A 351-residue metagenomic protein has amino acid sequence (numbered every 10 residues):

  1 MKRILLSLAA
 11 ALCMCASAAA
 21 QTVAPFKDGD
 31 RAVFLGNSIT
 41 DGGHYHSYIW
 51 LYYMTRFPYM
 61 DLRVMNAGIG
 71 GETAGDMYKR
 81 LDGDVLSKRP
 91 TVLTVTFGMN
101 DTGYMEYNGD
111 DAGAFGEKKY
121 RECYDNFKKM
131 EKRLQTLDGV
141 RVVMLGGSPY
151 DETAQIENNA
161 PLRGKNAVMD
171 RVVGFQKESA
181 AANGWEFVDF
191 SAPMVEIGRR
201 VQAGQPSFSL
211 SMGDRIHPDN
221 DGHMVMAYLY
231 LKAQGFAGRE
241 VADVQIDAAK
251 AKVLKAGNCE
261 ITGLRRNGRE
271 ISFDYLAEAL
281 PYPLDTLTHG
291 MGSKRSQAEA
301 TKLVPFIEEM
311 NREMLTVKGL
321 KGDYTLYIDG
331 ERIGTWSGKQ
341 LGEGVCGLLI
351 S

Functional and structural regions predicted by a protein language model:
S7-C15: Bacterial N-terminal signal peptides
A18-A20: Boundary at the C-terminal end of the N-terminal hydrophobic targeting segment
A24-D30: Immediate post-signal peptide segment of exported/extracytoplasmic ligand-binding proteins
F26, S47-R63, E72-M224, Y228-S351: Alpha-helical cap/lid subdomain in secreted, periplasmic, or secretory-pathway luminal O-acyl-processing enzymes
D30-H44, G70-T73: Catalytic nucleophile-elbow at a beta strand-turn-alpha helix junction centered on a G-D-S/GDSL motif, marking
N66: Surface-exposed aromatic
